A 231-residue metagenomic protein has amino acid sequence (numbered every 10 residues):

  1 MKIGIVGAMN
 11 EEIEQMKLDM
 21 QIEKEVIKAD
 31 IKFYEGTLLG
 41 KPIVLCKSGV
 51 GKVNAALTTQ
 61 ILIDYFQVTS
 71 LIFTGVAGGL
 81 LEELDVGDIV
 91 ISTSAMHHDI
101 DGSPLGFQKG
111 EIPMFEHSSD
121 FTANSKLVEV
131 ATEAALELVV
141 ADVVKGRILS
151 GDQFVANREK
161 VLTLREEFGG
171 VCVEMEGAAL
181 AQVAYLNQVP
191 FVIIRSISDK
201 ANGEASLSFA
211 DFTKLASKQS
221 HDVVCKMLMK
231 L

Functional and structural regions predicted by a protein language model:
K2, V26-L231: Glycine-rich phosphate- or other oxyanion-binding loops that anchor nucleotides, phosphorylated ligands
K2-M20: Short, conserved "active-site rim" segments that organize catalytic pockets and cofactor/ligand binding
